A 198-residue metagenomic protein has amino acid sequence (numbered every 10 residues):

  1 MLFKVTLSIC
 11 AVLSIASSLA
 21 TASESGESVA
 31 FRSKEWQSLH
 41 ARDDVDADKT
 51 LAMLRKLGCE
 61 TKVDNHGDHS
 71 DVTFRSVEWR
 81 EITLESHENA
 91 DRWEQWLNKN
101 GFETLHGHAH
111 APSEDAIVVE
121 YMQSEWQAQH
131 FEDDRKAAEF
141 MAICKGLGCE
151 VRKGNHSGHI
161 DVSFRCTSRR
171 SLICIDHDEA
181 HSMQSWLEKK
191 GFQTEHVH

Functional and structural regions predicted by a protein language model:
M1: C-terminal, flexible cofactor-proximal segment of oxidoreductases
K4-A16: Bacterial N-terminal signal peptides
A16-E24: Bacterial Sec-dependent signal peptides at the C-terminal "C-region" and cleavage site
S23-H198: Acidic/polar low-complexity segments and flexible, solvent-exposed patches
